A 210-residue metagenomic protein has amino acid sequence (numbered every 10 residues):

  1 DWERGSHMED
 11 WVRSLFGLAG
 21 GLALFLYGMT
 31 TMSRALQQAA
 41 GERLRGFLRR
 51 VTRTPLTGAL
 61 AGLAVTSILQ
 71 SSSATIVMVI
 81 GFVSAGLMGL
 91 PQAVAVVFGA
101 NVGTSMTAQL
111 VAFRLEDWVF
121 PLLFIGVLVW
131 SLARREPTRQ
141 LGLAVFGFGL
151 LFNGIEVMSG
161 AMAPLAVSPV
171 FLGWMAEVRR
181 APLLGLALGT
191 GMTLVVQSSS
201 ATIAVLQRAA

Functional and structural regions predicted by a protein language model:
D1-M8: Short, Lys/Arg-enriched N-terminal segments with co-localized hydrophobic residues within the first ~10-30 amino acids
E9-V51, P55, V145-G191, R208-A210: Helix-loop-helix hairpins and the membrane-proximal interhelical loops of multi-pass alpha-helical transport proteins
L18, V94, Q109-L122: Structural signature of hydrophobic alpha-helical transmembrane segments
L24, Q37, S73-V77, T104-A112: Alpha-helical transmembrane segments and their lipid-water interface positions in multi-pass membrane proteins
M29-Q38, V79-S84, I125-R139: C-terminal ends of transmembrane helices
R49, L87-G99: Membrane-interface alpha-helices at helix entry/exit sites of multi-pass transporters
T52-M78, P182-V205: Hydrophobic alpha-helical transmembrane segments of multi-pass integral membrane proteins, predominantly secondary
A74-S84, L123-V127, A201-A210: Re-entrant/interfacial helical elements at transmembrane boundaries that shape and gate the permeation pathway
